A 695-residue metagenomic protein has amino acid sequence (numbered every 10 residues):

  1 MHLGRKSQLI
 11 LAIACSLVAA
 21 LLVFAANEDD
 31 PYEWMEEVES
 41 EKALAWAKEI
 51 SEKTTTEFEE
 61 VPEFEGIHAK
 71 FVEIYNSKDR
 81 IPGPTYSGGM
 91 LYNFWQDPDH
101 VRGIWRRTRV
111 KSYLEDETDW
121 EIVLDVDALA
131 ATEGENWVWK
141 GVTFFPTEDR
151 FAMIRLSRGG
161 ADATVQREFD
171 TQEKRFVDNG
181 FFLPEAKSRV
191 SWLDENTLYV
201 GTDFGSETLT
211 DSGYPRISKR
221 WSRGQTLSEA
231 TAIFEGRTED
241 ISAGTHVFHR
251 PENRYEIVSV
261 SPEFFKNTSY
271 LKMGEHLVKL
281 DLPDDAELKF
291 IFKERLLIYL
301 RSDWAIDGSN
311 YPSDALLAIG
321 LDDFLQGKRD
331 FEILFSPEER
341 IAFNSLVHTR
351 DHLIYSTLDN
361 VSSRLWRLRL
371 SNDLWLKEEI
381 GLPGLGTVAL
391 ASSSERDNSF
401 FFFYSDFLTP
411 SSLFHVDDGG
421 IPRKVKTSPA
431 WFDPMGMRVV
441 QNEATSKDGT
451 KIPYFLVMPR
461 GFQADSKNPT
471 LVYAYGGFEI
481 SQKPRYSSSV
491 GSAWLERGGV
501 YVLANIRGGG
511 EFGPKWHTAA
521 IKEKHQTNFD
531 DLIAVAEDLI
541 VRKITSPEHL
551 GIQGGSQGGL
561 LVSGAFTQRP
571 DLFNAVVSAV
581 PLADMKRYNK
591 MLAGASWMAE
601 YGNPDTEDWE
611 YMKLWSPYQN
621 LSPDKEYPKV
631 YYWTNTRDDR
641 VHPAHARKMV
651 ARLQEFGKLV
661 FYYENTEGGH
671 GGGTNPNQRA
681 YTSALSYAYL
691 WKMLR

Functional and structural regions predicted by a protein language model:
H2-I13: Bacterial N-terminal signal peptides that target proteins for export
I13-L17, V23-S399, S405-S411, H415-G419 (+3 more regions): Beta-propeller folds
Q96, S405, Y473-G477, S556 (+1 more regions): Glycine-rich His-Gly loop
Y113-D116, T147, G159-A161, T171-R175 (+12 more regions): Secondary-structure transition/capping motifs at alpha-helix termini and the adjoining loop/turn into the next element
L124-F145, L156-A161, R175, G180 (+3 more regions): Cap/lid segment of the alpha/beta-hydrolase catalytic domain
M153, S191, Y199, E256-I257 (+20 more regions): Structured core elements
V490, E496-R497, L503-R695: Active-site-proximal cap/loop segments of hydrolase catalytic domains
